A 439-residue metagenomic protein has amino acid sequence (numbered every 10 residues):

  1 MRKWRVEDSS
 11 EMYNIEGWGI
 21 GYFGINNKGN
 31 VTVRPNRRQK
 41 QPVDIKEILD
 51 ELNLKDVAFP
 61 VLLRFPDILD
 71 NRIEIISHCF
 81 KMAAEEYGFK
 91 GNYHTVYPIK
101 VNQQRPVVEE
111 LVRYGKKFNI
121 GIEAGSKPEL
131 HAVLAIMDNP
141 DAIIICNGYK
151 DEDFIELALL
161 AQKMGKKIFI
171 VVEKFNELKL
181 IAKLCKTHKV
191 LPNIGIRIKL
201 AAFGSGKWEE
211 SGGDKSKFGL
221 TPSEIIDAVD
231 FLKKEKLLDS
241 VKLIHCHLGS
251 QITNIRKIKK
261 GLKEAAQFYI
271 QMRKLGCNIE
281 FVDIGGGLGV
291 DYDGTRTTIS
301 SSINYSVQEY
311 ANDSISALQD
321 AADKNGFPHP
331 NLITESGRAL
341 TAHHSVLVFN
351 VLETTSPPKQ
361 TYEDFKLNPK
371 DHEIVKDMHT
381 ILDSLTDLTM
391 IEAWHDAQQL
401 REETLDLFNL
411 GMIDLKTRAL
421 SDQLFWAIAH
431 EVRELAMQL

Functional and structural regions predicted by a protein language model:
M1-Q41: N-terminal basic/disordered segments at the start of proteins
G17, V57-P60, P66-D67, N409 (+2 more regions): Conserved internal helical-beta-strand scaffold that buttresses enzyme catalytic cores
I25-Q103: Low-complexity, highly charged intrinsically disordered N-terminal segments that act as targeting/localization
P42-D50, A202, L238-L243, G286: Flexible hinge/switch segments at interdomain interfaces of large molecular machines
D67-I75, D227, E264, D313: A non-catalytic, amphipathic alpha-helix used as a structural packing/dimerization or gating element in enzyme scaffolds
R72, I76-C79, A83, L184 (+7 more regions): Change "in soluble alpha/beta enzymes" to "in soluble alpha/beta proteins
Y87-F281, V290, Y305-E309: Active-site-proximal beta-alpha core segment in soluble small-molecule metabolic enzymes
V241, S250-L439: C-terminal active-site-proximal or functional interface alpha/beta core segments in diverse enzymes
